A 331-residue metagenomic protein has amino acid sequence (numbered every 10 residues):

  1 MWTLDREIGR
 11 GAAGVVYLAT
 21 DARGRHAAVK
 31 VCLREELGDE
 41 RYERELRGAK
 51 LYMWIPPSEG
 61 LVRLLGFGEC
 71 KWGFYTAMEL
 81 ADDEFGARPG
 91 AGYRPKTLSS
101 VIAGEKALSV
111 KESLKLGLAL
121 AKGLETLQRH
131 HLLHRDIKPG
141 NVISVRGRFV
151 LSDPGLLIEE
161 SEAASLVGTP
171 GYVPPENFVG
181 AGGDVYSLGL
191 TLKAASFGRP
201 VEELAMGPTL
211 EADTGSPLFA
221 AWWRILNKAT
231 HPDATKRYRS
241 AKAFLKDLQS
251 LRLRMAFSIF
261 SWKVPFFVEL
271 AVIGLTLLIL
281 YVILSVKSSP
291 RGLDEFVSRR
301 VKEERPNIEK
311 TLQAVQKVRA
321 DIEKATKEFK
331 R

Functional and structural regions predicted by a protein language model:
V15: Conserved N-lobe ATP-binding subsite of Hanks-type protein kinase domains, especially the beta3 VAIK lysine
R63-F74, D82-D83: Short beta-strand micro-motifs within the conserved protein kinase catalytic domain, predominantly in the N-lobe
G86-L108: AlphaC helix of the protein kinase catalytic domain
L116-G117: Activation segment signature within eukaryotic-like protein kinase domains
L120-L132: Protein kinase catalytic-loop region centered on the HRD/HxD motif
A163-E176: Conserved activation segment of eukaryotic-like protein kinases, specifically the C-terminal portion of the activation
P217-P232: Conserved C-terminal C-lobe helix
